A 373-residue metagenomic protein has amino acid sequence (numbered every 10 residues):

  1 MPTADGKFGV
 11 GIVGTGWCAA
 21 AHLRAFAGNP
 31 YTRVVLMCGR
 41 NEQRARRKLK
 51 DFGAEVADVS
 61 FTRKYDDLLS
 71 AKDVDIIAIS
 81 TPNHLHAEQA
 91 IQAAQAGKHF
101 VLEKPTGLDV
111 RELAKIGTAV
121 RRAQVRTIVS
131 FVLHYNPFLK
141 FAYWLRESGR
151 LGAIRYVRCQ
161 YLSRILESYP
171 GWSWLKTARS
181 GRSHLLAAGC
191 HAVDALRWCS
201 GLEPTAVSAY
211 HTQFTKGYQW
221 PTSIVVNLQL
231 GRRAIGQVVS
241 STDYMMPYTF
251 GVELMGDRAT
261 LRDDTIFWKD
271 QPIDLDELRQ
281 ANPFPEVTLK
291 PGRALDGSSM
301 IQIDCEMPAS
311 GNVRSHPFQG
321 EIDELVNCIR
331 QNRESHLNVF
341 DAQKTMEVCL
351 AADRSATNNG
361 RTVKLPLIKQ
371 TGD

Functional and structural regions predicted by a protein language model:
M1-A54: N-terminal Rossmann-like dinucleotide-binding module
D58-A119, P317: Beta-loop-alpha module in the N-terminal Rossmann-like domain of NAD(P)-dependent dehydrogenases, especially those
I79, L102-E103, T127-V129, V238 (+1 more regions): Hydrophobic residues in well-ordered beta-strands that form the structural core
K115-L133, G152-R158: Rossmann-fold dehydrogenase core element
V132, E253, D257-H336, K364 (+1 more regions): C-terminal glycine/acidic-rich active-site capping loop/insertion
L133-Y218, I224-V225, N359: Predominantly a Rossmann-like dinucleotide-binding segment in NAD(P)-dependent oxidoreductases
G152-Y156, R354-D373: C-terminal capping/lid region of NAD(P)-dependent oxidoreductase domains
C190, K216, V239-P247: Glycine-rich phosphate/pyrophosphate-binding beta-alpha loops
